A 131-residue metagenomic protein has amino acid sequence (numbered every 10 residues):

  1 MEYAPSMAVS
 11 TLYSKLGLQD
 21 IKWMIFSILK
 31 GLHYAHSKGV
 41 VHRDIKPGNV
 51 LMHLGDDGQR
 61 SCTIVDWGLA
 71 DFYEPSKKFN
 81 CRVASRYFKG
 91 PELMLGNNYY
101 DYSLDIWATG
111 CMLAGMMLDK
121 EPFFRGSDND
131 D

Functional and structural regions predicted by a protein language model:
E2-M7: Conserved short submotifs of the Hanks-type protein kinase catalytic core that shape the nucleotide-binding pocket
A8-G17: AlphaC helix of the protein kinase catalytic domain
M24-I25: Activation segment signature within eukaryotic-like protein kinase domains
H36-H53: Catalytic-loop of the protein kinase fold
V50-I64: Conserved protein kinase catalytic/activation segment
F79-L93: Conserved activation segment of eukaryotic-like protein kinases, specifically the C-terminal portion of the activation
L93-S103: Conserved end of the kinase activation segment
